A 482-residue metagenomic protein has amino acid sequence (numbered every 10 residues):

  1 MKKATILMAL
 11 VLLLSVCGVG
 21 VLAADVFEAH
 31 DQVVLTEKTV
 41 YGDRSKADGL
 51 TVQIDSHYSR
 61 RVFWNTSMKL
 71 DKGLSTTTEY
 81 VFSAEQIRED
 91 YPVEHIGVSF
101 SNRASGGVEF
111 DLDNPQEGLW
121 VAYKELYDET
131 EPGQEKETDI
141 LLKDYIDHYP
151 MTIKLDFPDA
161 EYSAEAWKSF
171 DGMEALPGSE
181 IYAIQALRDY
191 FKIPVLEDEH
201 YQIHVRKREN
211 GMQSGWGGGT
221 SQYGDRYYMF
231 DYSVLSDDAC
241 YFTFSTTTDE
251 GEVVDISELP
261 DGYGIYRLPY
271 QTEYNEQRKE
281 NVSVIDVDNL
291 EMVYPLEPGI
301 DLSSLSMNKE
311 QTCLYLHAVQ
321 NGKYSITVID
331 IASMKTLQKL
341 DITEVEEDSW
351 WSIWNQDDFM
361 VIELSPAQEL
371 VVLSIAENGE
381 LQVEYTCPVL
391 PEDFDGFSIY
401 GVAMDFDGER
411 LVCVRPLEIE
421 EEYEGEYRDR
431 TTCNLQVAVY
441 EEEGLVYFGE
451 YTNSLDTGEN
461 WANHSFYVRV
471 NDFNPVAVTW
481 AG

Functional and structural regions predicted by a protein language model:
K2-K207: N-terminal "mature head" segments of proteins
D31, D330-G482: Hydrophilic extracytoplasmic domains
V93-F100, G106-E109, L141, P150-K154 (+8 more regions): Repeated scaffold domains used in trafficking and secretory/extracellular systems, primarily beta-propellers
S163-K168, A175-A183, K192, T248-Y274 (+3 more regions): Structural motif
H200, N275-E291, K335-K339, E380-V383 (+1 more regions): Predominantly a core beta-strand signature of beta-propeller blades across repeat-based propeller domains
R206-E250, I419-Y423: Long, acidic/serine-threonine-rich intrinsically disordered regions with weak helical/coil propensity that act as
Y241-F244, L316, V361-I362, C413: Residue position within the beta-strands of beta-propeller blades
I265-V328: Short N-terminal edge-element motif at the start of the domain
